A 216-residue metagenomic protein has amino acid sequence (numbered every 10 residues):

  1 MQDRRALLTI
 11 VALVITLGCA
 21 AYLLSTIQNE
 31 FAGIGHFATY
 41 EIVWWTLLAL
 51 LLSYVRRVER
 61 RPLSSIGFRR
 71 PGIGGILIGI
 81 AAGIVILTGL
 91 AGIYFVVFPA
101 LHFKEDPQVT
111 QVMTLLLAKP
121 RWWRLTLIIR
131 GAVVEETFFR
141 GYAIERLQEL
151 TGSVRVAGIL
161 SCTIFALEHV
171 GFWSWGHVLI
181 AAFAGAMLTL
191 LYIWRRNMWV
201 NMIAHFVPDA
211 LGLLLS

Functional and structural regions predicted by a protein language model:
R4-E59: Alpha-helical transmembrane segments in multi-pass membrane proteins
L7-V11, A38, I76-A81, L125 (+3 more regions): Hydrophobic alpha-helical transmembrane segments
A21, A166, W173-S216: Functionally important transmembrane alpha-helices
N29-F37, L63-G131, E149: Juxtamembrane helix-loop-helix connectors linking adjacent transmembrane helices in multi-pass membrane enzymes
E30-G35, E168-G176: Membrane-interface helix caps and helix-loop-helix hairpins in membrane proteins
S53-P62, L191-R195: Structural signal for the C-terminal ends of transmembrane alpha-helices and the immediately following loop
G72-I76, P120-R121, L150-V156, S174-W175 (+1 more regions): Membrane-helix interface segments
V134-L160, L190-N197: Membrane-interface helix/loop boundary segments of multi-pass membrane proteins
